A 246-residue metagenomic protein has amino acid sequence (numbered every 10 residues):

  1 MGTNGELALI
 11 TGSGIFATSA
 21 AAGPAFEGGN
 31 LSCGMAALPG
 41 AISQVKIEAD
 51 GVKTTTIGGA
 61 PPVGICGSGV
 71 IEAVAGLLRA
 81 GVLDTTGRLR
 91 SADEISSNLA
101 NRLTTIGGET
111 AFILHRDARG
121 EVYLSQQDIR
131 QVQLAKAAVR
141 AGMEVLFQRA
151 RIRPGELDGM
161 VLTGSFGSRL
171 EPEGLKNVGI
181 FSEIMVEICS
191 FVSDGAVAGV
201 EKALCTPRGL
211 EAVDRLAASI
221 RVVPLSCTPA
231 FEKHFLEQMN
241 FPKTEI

Functional and structural regions predicted by a protein language model:
M1-G69, E171-S193: Glycine-rich phosphate-binding loop of actin/hexokinase-like ATP-binding domains
T56-A92: C-terminal catalytic or substrate-handling cores of phosphate/nucleotide- and metal-cofactor-dependent proteins acting
V74, G155-G164: Short glycine-rich phosphate-binding loop at a beta-alpha junction
L78-A150: A contiguous, well-structured pocket-lining segment that forms one wall/lid of small-molecule binding clefts in soluble
N101-T104, I152, G164-M185, L225-H234: Short glycine/threonine-rich loop-to-helix capping motif typified by GTGT followed within a few residues by an Asp-Pro
G107-L124, M160-I180: Short, surface-exposed loop/turn segments at secondary-structure boundaries that line and modulate
Q126-A135, V139, I180-K202: Glycine-rich and small/hydrophobic secondary-structure elements
K202-I246: Acidic, glycine/GT-rich loop-and beta-edge segments that sit at the periphery of enzyme/chaperone cores
